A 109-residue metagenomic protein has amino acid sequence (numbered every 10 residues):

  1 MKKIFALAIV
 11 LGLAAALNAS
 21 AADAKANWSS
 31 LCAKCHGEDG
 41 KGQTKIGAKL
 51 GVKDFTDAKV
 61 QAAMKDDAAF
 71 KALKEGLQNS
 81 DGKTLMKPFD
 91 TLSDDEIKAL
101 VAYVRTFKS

Functional and structural regions predicted by a protein language model:
M1-A22, D95, K108-S109: N-terminal export/targeting leaders of redox proteins
L7, L31-K34, L85-P88: Residue-level recognition of specific faces of alpha-helices
L11, H36-K41, E75: Short glycine-rich loop/turn motifs that provide flexible caps or phosphate-binding loops at active sites
G12-S29, Q43, A63: Electrostatic cytochrome c docking/interface patches
L13, C35-H36, A63, I97: Amphipathic alpha-helical interaction segments
L17-S20, H36, A68, A72: Generic hydrophobic secondary-structure packing signal
S30-E38, L100, V104: The canonical Cys-X-X-Cys-His
Q43-D54, A58-K59, A68-F107: Axial heme c-ligation environment in periplasmic c-type cytochrome domains
